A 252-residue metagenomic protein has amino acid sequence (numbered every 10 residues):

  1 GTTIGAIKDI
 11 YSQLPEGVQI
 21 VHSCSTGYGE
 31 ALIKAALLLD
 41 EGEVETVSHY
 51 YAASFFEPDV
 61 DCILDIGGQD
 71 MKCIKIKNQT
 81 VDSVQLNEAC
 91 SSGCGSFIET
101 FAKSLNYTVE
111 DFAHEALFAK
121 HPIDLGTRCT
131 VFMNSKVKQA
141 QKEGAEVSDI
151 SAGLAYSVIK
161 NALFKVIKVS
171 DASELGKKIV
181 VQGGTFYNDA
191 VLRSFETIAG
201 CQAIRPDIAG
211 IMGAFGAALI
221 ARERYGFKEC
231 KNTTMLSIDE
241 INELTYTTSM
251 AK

Functional and structural regions predicted by a protein language model:
G1-I20: N-terminal phosphate-binding loop and adjacent alpha-helix
A6-S12, E30-G67, K72-S83, I167-S170 (+2 more regions): Conserved phosphate-binding catalytic cores of ATP/NTP-utilizing and phosphoryl-transfer enzymes
Y28-G29, S157, S170-I198, A209-G213: Glycine-rich phosphate-binding loops at beta-strand->alpha-helix junctions
D40-E41, E45-T46, E196-F215: Conserved phosphate-binding/catalytic loops in two-lobed NTP-binding clefts
K72, E223-K252: Acidic, glycine/GT-rich loop-and beta-edge segments that sit at the periphery of enzyme/chaperone cores
N78-H121, G210-G213, L219-E223: Glycine-rich phosphate-binding loop plus the immediately following alpha-helix
S135-F164: Adenine-nucleotide phosphate-binding core of ATP-dependent small-molecule kinases
